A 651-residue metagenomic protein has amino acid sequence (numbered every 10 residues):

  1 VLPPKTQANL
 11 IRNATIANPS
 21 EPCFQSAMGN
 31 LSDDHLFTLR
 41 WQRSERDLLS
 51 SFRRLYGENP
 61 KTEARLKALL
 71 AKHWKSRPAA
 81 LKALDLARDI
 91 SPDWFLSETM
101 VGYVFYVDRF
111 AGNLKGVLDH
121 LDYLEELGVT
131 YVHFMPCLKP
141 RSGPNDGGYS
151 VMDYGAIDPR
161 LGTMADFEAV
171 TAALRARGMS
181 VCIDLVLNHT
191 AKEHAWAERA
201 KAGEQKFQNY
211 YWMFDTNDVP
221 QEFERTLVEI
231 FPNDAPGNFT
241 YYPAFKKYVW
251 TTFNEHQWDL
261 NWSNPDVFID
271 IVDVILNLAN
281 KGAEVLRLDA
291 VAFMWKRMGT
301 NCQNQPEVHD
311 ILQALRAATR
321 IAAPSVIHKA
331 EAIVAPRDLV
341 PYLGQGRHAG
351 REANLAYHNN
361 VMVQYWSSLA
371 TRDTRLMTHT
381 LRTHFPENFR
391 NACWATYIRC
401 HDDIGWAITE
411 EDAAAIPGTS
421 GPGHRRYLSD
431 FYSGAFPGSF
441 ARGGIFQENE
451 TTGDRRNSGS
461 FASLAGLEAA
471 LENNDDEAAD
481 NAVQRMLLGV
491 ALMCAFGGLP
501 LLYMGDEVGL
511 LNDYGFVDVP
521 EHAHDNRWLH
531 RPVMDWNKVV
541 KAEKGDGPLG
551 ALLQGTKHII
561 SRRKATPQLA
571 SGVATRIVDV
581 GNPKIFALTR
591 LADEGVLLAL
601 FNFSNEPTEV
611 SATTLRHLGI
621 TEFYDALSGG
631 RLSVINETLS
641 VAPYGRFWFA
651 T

Functional and structural regions predicted by a protein language model:
L2-T651: Active-site and adjacent substrate-binding regions of carbohydrate-active enzymes
